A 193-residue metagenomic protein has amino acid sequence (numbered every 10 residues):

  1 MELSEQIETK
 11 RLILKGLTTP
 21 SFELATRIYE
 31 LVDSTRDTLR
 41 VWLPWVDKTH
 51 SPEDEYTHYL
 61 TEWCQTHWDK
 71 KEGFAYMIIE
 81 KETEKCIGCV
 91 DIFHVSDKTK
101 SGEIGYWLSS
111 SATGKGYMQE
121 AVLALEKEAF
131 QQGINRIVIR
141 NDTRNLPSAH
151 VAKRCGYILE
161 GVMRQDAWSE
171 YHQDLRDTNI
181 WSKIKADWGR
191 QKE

Functional and structural regions predicted by a protein language model:
M1-R27, L31-V41, A75-E193: Acyl-donor (CoA/ACP) binding surface of acyl/acetyltransferases
D37-E62: Conserved GNAT-fold acetyl-CoA-binding loop/helix
K48-T49, T61-Y76: A short helix-loop-beta-strand connector motif used in the catalytic cores of GNAT acetyltransferases and, in some
